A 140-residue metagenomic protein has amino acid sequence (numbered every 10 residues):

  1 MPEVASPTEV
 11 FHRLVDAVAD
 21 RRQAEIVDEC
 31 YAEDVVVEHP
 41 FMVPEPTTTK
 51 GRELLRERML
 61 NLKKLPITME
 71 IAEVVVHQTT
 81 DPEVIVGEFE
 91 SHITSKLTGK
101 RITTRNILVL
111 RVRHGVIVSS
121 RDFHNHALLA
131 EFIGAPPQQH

Functional and structural regions predicted by a protein language model:
M1-E3, L60-H140: A beta-strand edge to alpha-helix "cap/lid" segment located at domain peripheries
M1-E33, G134-H140: Short, low-complexity N-terminal intrinsically disordered segments enriched in polar/charged residues
V4, A24-T80: A solvent-exposed, acidic/Ser-Thr-rich amphipathic alpha-helical stretch
F11, I26-V27, V35, G51 (+4 more regions): Hydrophobic pocket/interface hotspot
L14-A17, E38, I93: Alpha-helix C-capping/helix-to-loop hinge sites
D16, P44, G99: Generic anion/oxyanion-binding catalytic loop in active/binding sites
A17-V18, P46, S120: Short N-terminal micro-motifs specific to bacterial/archaeal maturation and metal-cluster initiation sites
